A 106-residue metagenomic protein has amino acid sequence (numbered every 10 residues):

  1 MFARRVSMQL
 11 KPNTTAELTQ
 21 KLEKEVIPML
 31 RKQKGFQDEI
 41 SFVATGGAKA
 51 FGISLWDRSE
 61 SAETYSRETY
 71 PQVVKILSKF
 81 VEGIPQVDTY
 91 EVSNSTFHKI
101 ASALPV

Functional and structural regions predicted by a protein language model:
M1-F51, D57-P71, S78-V106: Short S/T/G/P-rich N-terminal loop/turn motif that feeds into the first structured element of a domain
